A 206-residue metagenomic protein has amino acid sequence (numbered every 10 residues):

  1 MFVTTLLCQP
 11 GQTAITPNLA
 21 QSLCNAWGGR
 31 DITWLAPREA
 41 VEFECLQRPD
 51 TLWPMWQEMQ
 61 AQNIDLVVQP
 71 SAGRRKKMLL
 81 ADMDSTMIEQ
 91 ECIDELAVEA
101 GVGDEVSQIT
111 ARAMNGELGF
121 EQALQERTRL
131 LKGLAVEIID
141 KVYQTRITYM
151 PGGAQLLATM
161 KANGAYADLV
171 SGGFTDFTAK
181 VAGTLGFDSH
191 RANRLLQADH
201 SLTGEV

Functional and structural regions predicted by a protein language model:
M1-A81: Non-catalytic pre-domain segments flanking phosphatase-related domains
G28-C45, V68-R74, T86-H200: Alpha-helical substrate-recognition element adjacent to the catalytic core
S201-V206: C-terminal amphipathic alpha-helical segment
